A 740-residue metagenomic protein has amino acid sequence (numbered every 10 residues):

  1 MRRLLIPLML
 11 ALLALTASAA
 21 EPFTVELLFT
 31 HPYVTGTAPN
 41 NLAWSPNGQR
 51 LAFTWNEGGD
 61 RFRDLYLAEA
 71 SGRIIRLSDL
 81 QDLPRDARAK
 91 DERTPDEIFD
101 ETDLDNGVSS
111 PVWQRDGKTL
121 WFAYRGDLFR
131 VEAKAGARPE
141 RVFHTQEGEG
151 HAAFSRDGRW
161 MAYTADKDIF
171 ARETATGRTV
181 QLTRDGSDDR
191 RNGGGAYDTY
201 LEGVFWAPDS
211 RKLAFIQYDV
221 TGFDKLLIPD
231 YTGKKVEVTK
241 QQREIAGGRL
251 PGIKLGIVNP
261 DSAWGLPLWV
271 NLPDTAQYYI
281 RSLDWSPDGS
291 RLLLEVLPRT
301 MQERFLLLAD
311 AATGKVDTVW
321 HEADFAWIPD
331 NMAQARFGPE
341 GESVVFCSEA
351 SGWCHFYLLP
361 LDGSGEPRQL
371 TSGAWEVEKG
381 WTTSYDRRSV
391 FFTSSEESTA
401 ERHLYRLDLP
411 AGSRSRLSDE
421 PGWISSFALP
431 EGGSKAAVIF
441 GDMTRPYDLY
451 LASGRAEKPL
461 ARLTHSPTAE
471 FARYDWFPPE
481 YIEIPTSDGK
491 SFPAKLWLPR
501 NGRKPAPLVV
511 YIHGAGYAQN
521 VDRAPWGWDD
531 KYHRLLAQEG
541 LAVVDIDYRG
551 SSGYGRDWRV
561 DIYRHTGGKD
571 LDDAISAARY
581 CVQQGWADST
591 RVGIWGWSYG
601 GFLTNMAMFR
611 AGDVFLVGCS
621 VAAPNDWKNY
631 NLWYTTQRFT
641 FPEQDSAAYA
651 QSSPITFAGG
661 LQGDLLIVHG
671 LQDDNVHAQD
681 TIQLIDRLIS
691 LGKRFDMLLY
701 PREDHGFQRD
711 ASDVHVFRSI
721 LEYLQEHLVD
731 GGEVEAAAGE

Functional and structural regions predicted by a protein language model:
M1-L4: Positively charged n-region of N-terminal signal peptides that target proteins for export
I6-P7, I484: Short amphipathic alpha-helical "recognition" segments used for binding
P7-A11, A19-S425, S434-K435, G441-R445 (+3 more regions): Beta-propeller folds
K225, W269, G289, E295 (+2 more regions): Serine-hydrolase catalytic core recognition
